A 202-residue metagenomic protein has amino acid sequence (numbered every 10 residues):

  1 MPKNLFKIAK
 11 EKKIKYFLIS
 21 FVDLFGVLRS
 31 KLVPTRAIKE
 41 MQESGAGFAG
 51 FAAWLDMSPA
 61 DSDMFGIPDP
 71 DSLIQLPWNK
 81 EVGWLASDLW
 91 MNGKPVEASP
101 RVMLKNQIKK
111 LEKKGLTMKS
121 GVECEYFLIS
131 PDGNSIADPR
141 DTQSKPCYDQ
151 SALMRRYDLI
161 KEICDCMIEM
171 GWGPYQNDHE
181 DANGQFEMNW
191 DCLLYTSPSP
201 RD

Functional and structural regions predicted by a protein language model:
M1-Q176: ATP/Mg2+-dependent ligation/transfer catalytic cores
E81-D88, N183-D191: Glycine-rich, often proline-containing surface loops adjacent to acidic residues and nearby aromatics that form
C124, T142, E180-M188: Short, conserved phosphate-binding/catalytic loop or strand-edge motifs used in phosphoryl-/nucleotidyl-transfer
I136-A137, N189-L194: Short glycine/threonine-rich loop-to-helix capping motif typified by GTGT followed within a few residues by an Asp-Pro
Y195-D202: Conserved small/polar residues in nucleotide/adenosyl-binding loops
